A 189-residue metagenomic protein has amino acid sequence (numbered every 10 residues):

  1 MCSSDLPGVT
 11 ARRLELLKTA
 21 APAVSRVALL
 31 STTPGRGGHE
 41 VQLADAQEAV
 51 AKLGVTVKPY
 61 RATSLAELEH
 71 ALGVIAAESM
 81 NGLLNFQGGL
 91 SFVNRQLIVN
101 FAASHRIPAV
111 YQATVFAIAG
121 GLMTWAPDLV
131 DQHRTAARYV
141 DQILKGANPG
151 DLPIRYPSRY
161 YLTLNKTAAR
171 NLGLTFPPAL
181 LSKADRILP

Functional and structural regions predicted by a protein language model:
M1-P189: Short hydrophobic alpha-helices and adjacent helix-cap/hinge residues
